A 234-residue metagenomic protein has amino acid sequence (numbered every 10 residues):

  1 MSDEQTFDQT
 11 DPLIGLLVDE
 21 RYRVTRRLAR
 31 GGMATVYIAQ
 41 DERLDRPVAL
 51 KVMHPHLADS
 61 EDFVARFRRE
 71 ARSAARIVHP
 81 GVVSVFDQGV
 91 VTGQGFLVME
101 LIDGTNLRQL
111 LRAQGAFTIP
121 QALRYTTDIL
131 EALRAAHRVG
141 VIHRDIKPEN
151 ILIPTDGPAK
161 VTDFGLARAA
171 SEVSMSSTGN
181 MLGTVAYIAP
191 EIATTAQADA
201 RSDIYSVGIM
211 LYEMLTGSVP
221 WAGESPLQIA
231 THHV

Functional and structural regions predicted by a protein language model:
V24-G31, V36: Protein kinase glycine-rich loop
V52-R76: AlphaC helix of the eukaryotic protein kinase fold
Q88: Activation-segment/catalytic-loop signature of the eukaryotic protein kinase fold
T92-N106, L110: Conserved short submotifs of the Hanks-type protein kinase catalytic core that shape the nucleotide-binding pocket
Y125-T126: Activation segment signature within eukaryotic-like protein kinase domains
I129-V141: Protein kinase catalytic-loop region centered on the HRD/HxD motif
T216-P220: Structural helix C-cap motif within protein kinase domains
